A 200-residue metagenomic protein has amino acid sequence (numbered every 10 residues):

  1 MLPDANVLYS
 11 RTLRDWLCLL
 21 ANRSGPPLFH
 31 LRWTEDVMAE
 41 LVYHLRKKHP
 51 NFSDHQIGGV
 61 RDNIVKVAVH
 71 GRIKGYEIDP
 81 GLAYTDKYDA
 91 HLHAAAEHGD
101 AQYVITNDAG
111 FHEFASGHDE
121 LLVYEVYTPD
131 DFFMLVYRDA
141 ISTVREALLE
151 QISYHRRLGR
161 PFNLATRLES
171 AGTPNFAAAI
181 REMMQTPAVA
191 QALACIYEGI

Functional and structural regions predicted by a protein language model:
L2-P3, T106: Short hydrophobic beta-strand that contains or immediately precedes a catalytic carboxylate
P3, R11-H49: PIN/NYN-family metal-dependent endoribonuclease catalytic core
N6, T12, A109-G110, D130: Anionic group-transfer/hydrolysis microenvironments
L28, V69-H70, V123: A generic structural signal for alpha->beta connector loops
R32-G75, Q151-R167: PIN-domain endoribonuclease scaffold, especially VapC-family toxins
A68-I78, L82-V104: Ordered, amphipathic secondary-structure segments that act as subunit-interaction surfaces in large macromolecular
D89-E125: Acidic, metal-binding active-site segment of PIN/NYN-like and related structure-specific nucleases
G110-I200: Acidic, PIN/NYN-like endoribonuclease modules and their adjacent C-terminal/linker elements
